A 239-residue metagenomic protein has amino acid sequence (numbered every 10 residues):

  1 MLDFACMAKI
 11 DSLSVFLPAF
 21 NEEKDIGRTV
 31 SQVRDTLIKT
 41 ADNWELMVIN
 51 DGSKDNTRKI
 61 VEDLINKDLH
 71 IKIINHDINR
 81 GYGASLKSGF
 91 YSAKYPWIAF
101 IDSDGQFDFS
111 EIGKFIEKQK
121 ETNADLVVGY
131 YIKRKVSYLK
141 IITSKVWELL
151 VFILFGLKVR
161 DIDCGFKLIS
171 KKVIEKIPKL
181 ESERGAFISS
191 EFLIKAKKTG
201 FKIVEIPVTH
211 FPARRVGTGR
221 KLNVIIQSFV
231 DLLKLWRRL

Functional and structural regions predicted by a protein language model:
S12-S14, E45, E191: Cell-envelope/extracellular polymer assembly enzymes that use nucleotide-activated donors
E22-L37: Short, well-formed alpha-helical segments that are part of the catalytic scaffolds of diverse glycosyltransferases
K24-R28, D55-L64: Acidic helix N-cap motif at the loop->helix transition within catalytic regions of sugar-transfer enzymes
W44, R58-S92: Conserved donor nucleotide-binding strand/loop of the catalytic core
N50-K59, G105: A conserved acidic beta->alpha catalytic loop
H76-S92, W97, F109-A186, F211-V230 (+1 more regions): Acceptor/aglycone-binding surface of glycosyltransferases and processive sugar-polymer synthases
R184, L193-H210: Catalytic donor-sugar/metal-binding loop of nucleotide-sugar-dependent glycosyltransferases
